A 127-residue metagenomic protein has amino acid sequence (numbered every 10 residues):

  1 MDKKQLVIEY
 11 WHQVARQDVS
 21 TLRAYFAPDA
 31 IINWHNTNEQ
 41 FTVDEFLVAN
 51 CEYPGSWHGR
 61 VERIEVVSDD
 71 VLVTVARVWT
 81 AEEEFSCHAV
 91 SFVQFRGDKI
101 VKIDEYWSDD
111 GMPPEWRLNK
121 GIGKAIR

Functional and structural regions predicted by a protein language model:
M1-R127: C-terminal and inter-domain tail/linker signature
